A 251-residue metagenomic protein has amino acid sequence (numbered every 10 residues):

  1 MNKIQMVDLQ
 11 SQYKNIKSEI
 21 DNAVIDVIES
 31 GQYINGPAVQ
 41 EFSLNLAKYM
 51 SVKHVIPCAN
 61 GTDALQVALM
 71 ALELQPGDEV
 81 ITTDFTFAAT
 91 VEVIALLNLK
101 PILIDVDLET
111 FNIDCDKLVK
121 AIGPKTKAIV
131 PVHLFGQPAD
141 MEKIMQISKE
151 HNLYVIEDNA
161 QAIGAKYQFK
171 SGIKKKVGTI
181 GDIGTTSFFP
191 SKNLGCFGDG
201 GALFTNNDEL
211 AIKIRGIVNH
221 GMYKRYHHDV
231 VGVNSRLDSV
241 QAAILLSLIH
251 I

Functional and structural regions predicted by a protein language model:
M1-Q32, P37: N-terminal "arm"/small-domain region of PLP-dependent enzymes with the aminotransferase-like
Q32-E79, V93-L97, L103-D105, K170: Phosphate-binding glycine-rich loop
L44, E142-M145, K174-K175, D199: Active-site phosphate/pyrophosphate- and oxyanion-stabilizing loops and adjacent acidic/basic residues in soluble
M70-K166: PLP-dependent aminotransferase-like
E92-I94, I147, K176, N193 (+1 more regions): Hydrophobic/aromatic ligand-binding patch that stacks against planar heteroaromatic rings of cofactors or nucleotides
Q161-I173, I180-I249: Active-site region of PLP-dependent enzymes
